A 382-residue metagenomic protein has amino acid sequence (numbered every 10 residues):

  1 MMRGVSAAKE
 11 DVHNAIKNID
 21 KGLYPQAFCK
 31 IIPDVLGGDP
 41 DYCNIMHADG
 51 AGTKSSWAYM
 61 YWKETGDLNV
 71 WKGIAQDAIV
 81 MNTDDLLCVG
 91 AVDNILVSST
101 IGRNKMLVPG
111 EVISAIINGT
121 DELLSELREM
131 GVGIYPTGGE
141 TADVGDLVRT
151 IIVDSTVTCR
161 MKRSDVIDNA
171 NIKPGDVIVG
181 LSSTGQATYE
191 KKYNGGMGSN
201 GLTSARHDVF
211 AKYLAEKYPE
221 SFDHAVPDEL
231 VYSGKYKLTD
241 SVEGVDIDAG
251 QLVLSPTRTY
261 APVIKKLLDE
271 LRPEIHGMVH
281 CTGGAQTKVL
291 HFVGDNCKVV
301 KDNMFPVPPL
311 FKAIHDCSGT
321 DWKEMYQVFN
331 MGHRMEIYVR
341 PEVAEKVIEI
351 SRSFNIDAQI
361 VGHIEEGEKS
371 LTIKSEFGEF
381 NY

Functional and structural regions predicted by a protein language model:
M1-Y382: Helix-biased detector of long, well-ordered alpha-helical tracts
